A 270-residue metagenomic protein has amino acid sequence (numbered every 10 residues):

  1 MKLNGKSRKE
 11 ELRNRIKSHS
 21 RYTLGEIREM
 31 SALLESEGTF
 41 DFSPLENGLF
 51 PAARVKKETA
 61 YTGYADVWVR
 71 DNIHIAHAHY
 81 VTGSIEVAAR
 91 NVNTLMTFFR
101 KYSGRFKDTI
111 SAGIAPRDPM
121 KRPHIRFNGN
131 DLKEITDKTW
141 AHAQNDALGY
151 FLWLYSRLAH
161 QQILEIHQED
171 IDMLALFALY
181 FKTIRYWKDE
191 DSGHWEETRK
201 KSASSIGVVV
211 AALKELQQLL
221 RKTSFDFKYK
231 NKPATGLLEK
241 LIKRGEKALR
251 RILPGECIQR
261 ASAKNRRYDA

Functional and structural regions predicted by a protein language model:
M1-A270: Acidic, mature catalytic/reactive cores of soluble proteins
